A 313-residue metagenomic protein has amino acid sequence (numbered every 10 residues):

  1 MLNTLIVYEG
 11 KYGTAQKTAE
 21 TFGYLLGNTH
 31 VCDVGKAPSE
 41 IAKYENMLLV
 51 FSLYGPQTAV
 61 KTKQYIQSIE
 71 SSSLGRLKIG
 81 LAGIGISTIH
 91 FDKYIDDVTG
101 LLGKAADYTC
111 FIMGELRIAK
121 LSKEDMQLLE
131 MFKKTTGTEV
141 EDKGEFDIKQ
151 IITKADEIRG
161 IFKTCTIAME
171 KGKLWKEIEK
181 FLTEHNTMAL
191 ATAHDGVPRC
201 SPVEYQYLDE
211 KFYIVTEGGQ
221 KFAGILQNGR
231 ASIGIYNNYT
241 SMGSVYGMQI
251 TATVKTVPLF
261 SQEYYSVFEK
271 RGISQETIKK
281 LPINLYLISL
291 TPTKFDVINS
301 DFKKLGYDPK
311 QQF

Functional and structural regions predicted by a protein language model:
M1-G75, K163: N-terminal beta1-alpha1-beta2 submodule of the flavodoxin-like/Rossmannoid cofactor-binding fold
L5-I6, L49, G80-G83, F111 (+2 more regions): Structural beta-sheet core signal
L25, L53-I167: FMN-binding flavodoxin-like domain, especially the glycine-rich phosphate-binding loop
K43-E45, R76-L77, A106, H185 (+1 more regions): Short, well-ordered alpha-helix to beta-strand connector turns
Y44-L49, H185-G218, I225, I233-N237 (+1 more regions): Short beta-strand segments
V98-F111, V245-F313: Charged, gly/pro-rich active-site loop segments
T166-T187: Short, basic/aromatic recognition patches
T183-A189, E269-G272: Short Pro/Gly-enriched beta-strand edge/turn motifs at strand-loop
